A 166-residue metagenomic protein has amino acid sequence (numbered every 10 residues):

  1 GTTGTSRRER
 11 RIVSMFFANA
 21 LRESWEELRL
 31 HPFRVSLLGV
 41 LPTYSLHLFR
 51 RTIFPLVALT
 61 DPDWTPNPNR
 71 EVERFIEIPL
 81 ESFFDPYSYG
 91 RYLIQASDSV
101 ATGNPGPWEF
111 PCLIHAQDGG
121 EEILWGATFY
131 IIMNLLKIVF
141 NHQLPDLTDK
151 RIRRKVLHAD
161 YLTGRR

Functional and structural regions predicted by a protein language model:
G1-W25, V40-P42: Conserved Nudix-box catalytic region and its N-terminal flanking loop in Nudix hydrolases and closely related
E27-L30: Phosphate/pyrophosphate-binding loops at sites that engage ATP/ADP/AMP, CoA/4′-phosphopantetheine, polyphosphate
P32-R34: Short acidic capping loops at alpha-helix termini that bridge into adjacent secondary structure
L37-P55, T60-R166: Nudix hydrolase/Nudix homology domain
